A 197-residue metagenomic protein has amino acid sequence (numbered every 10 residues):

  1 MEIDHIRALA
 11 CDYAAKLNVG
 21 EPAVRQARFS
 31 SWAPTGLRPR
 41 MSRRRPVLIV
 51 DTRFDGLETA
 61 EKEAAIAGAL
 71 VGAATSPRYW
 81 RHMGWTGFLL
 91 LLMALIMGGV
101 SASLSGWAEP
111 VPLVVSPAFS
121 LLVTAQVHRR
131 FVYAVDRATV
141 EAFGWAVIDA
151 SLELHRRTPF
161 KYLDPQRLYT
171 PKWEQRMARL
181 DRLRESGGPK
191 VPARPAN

Functional and structural regions predicted by a protein language model:
M1-R45: Auxiliary, metal-adjacent structural segments of Zn-dependent hydrolase domains
I3-E21, S105-L168: Short helix/loop segments within enzyme catalytic domains that coordinate or immediately flank catalytic cofactors
R25-M41, V140-N197: Active-site-proximal gating segments in proteases and membrane effectors
W32-T59, L70, S76: Active-site scaffold of zinc-dependent metalloenzymes
E61-E63: Alpha-helical scaffolds flanking conserved acidic
I66-A74, A134, A138: Active-site His/Glu-centered metal-binding helix of metallohydrolases
L70-T86: Catalytic Zn2+-binding segment of zinc metalloproteases
L89-P110: Juxtamembrane "helix exit" motif at the C-terminal ends of alpha-helical transmembrane segments in multi-pass membrane
